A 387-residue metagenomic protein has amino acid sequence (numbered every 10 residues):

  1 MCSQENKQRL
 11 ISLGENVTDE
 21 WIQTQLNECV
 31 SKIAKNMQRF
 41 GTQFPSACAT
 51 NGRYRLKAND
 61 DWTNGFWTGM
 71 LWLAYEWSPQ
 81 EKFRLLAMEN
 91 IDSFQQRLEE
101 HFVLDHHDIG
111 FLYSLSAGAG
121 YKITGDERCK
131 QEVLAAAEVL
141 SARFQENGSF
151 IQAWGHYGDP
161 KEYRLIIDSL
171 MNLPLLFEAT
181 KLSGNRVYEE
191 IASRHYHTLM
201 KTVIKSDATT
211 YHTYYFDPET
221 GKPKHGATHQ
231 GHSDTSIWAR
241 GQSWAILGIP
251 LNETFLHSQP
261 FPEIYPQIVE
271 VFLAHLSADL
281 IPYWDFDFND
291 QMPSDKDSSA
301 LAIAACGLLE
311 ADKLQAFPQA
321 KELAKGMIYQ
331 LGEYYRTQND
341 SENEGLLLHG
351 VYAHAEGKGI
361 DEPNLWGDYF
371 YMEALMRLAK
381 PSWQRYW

Functional and structural regions predicted by a protein language model:
M1-W387: Glycan-recognition and catalytic cores of secretory/periplasmic carbohydrate-active enzymes
